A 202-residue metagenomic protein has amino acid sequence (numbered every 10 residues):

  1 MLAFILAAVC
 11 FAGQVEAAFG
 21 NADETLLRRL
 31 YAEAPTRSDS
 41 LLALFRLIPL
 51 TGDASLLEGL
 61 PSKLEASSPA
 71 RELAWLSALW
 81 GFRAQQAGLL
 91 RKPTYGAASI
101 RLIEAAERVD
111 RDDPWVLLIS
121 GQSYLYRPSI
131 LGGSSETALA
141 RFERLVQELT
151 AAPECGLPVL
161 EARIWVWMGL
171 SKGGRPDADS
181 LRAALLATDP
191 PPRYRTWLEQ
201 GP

Functional and structural regions predicted by a protein language model:
M1-L2: Bacterial N-terminal signal peptides that target proteins for export
L6-A54: N-terminal leader/linker segments that initiate helical-solenoid repeat arrays
A18, L47-L56, R83-G96, Y126-T137 (+1 more regions): Short coil/turn connectors between adjacent alpha-helices in alpha-solenoid helical repeat scaffolds
E24-A32, S55-A66, T94-A105, S134-V146 (+1 more regions): Alpha-helical repeat scaffolds
P35-P49, S68-A87, D112-P128, L157-G169: Amphipathic alpha-helical repeat scaffolds of TPR domains
S38-L41, A70-E72, P114, Q147-P158 (+1 more regions): Boundary/linker segments of alpha-helical solenoid repeat arrays
K92-P93, A97-S135, L139-T150, L157-E161: Extended amphipathic alpha-helical interaction segments
C155-P202: Terminal, low-structured helical/coil segments at or just beyond the last alpha-helical repeat
